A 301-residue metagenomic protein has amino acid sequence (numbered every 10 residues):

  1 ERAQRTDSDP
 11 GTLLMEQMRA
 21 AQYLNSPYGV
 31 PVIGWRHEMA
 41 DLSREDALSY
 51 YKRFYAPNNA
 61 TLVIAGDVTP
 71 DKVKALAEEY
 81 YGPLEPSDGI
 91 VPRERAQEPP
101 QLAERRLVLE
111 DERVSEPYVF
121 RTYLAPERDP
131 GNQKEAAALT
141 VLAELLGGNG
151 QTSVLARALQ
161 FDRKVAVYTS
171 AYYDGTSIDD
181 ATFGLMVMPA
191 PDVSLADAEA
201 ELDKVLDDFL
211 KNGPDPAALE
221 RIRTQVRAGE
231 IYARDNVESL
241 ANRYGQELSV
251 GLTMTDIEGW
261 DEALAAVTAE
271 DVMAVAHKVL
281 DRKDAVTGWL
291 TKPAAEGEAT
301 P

Functional and structural regions predicted by a protein language model:
R5-N59, P83-D129, G147-A196, A217-A228 (+3 more regions): Non-catalytic beta-strand/loop surface segments
D67: Carbohydrate-associated surface elements
P70-K74, D192-D197: Short, conserved charged micro-motifs
E79-D88, D203-P214: A common structural junction motif
A136-A137: Zinc-dependent metallopeptidase catalytic helix centered on the HExxH motif and its immediate flanking segment
S249, T253-I257: Short His/Asp/Glu-rich catalytic/ion-coordination signatures at enzyme active sites or charged loops
